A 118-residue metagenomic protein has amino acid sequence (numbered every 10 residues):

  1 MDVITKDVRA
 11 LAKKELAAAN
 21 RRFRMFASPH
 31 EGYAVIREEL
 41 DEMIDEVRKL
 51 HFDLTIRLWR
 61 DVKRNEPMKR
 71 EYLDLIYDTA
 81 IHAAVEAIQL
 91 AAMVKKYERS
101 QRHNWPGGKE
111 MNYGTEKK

Functional and structural regions predicted by a protein language model:
M1-K118: Flexible "arm" and connector segments at domain edges
